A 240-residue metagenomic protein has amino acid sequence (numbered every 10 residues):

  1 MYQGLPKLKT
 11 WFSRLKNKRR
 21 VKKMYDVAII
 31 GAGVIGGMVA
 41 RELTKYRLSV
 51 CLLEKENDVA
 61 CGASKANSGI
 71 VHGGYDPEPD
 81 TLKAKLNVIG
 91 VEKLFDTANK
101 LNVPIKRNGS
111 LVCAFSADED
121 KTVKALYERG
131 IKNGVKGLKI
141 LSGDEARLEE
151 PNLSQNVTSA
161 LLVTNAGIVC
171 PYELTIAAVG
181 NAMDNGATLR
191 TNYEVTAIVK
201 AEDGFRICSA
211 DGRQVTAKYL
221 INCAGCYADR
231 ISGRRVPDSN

Functional and structural regions predicted by a protein language model:
Y2-V27, E42-K45: Extreme N-terminal leader/targeting segments of oxidoreductases
Y25-C51: N-terminal Rossmann-like FAD-binding beta1-loop-alpha1 element of flavoenzymes
I30, G73, N222-C223: Redox-cofactor binding/interface segments in oxidoreductases and associated redox assembly factors
K45-A66: Glycine-rich FAD pyrophosphate-binding loop
A66, D118, E150-V157, V199-R206: A short, glycine/Asx- and small/polar-enriched loop/turn that sits immediately N-terminal to a beta-strand
G69-E149: Dinucleotide-binding Rossmann-like beta1-alpha1 core, especially the glycine-rich loop that anchors the ADP
L161-Y219, C223, Y227: Helical element adjacent to the flavin cofactor pocket in flavoenzyme catalytic cores
I231-N240: Glycine-rich beta-alpha-beta "Rossmann" dinucleotide-binding loop(s) and their flanking helix/strand
